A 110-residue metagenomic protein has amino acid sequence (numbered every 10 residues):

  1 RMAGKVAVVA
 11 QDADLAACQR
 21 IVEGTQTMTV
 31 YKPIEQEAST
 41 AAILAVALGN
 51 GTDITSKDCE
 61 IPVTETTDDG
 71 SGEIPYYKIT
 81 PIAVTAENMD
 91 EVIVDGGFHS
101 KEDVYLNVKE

Functional and structural regions predicted by a protein language model:
R1-T27: Venus flytrap/periplasmic-binding-protein-like
D12-A13, K32-E37, A83: Flexible, solvent-exposed loop/hinge segments that line or gate ligand/substrate-binding clefts
I21-V22, M28, K32-T55: Extracellular/periplasmic ligand-binding modules, especially the Venus flytrap/periplasmic-binding
L44-E110: Hinge/cleft segment of the Venus flytrap/periplasmic-binding protein
